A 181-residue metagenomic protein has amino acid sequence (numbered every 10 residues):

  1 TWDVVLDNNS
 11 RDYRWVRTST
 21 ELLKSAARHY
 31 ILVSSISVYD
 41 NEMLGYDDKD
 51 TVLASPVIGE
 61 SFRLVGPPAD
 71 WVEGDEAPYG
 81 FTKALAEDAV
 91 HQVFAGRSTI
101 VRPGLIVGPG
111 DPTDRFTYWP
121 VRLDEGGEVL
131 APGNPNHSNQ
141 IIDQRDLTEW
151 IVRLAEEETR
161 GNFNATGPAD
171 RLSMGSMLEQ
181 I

Functional and structural regions predicted by a protein language model:
W2-V65, A84-E87: NAD(P)-cofactor binding segment of oxidoreductase domains
S19-L22, L44-D48, R102, T113-T117 (+1 more regions): Short, glycine/charged-enriched secondary-structure capping and boundary segments
S34, A84-P109: Conserved beta-loop-beta element that borders a ligand/cofactor-binding pocket
V38-E42, G108-G110, S173-M174: Short catalytic/ligand-binding loop motif for oxyanion handling, primarily in non-cytosolic enzymes, centered on
G45-E87, T117, Q140-I141, R171 (+1 more regions): Short-chain dehydrogenase/reductase
D75-A77, G104-T113, G133-R145, G167-D170: Glycine-rich "substrate-gating" loop/helix at the edge of Rossmann-like oxidoreductase active sites
R122-I142, E158, N164: A conserved pocket-lining segment of Rossmann-fold NAD(P)-dependent short-chain dehydrogenase/reductase
W150-I181: Mid/C-terminal beta-alpha module of Rossmann-like enzyme folds, strongest in SDR-family dehydrogenases/epimerases
